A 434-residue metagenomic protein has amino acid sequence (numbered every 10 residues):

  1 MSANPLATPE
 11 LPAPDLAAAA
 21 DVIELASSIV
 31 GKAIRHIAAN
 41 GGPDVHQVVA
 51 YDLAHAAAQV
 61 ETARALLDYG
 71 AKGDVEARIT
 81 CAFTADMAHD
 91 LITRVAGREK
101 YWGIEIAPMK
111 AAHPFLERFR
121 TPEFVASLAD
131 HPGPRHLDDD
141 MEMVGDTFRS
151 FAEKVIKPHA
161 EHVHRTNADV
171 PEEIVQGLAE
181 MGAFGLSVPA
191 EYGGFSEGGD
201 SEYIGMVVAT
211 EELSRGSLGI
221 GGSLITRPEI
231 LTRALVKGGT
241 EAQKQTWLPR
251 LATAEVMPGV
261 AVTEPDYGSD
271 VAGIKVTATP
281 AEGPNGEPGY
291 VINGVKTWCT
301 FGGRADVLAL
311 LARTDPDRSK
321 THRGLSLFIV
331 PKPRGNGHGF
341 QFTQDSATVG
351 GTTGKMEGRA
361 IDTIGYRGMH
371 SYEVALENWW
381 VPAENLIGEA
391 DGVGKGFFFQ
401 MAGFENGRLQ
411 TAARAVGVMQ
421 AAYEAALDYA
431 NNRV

Functional and structural regions predicted by a protein language model:
M1-G221, I225, V236, E282-E287 (+4 more regions): Flavin-dependent oxidoreductase catalytic core characteristic of acyl-CoA dehydrogenase/oxidase-like enzymes
M1-V22, G31, R35, H136-L137 (+3 more regions): FAD-binding core of flavoproteins
T80, I174, G205-A209, R227-L231 (+3 more regions): Generic hydrophobic, aliphatic-rich segments that mediate packing or membrane embedding
K110, L178-A179, L235-G239, G273-T277 (+1 more regions): Alpha-helix boundary/capping detector
G182, T240, G294: Conserved G/P- and acidic residue-centered "switch" motifs that form tight phosphate/ATP-binding loops in soluble
E197-G198, R233, S269-A272: Short, solvent-exposed polar/charged micro-motifs at secondary-structure junctions
E212, G216, A234-E241, R250 (+2 more regions): Mid-sequence acidic-hydrophobic segments that form the walls of catalytic/ligand-binding cavities or oligomerization
G221-A242, G268: N-terminal glycine-rich flavin-associated loop
